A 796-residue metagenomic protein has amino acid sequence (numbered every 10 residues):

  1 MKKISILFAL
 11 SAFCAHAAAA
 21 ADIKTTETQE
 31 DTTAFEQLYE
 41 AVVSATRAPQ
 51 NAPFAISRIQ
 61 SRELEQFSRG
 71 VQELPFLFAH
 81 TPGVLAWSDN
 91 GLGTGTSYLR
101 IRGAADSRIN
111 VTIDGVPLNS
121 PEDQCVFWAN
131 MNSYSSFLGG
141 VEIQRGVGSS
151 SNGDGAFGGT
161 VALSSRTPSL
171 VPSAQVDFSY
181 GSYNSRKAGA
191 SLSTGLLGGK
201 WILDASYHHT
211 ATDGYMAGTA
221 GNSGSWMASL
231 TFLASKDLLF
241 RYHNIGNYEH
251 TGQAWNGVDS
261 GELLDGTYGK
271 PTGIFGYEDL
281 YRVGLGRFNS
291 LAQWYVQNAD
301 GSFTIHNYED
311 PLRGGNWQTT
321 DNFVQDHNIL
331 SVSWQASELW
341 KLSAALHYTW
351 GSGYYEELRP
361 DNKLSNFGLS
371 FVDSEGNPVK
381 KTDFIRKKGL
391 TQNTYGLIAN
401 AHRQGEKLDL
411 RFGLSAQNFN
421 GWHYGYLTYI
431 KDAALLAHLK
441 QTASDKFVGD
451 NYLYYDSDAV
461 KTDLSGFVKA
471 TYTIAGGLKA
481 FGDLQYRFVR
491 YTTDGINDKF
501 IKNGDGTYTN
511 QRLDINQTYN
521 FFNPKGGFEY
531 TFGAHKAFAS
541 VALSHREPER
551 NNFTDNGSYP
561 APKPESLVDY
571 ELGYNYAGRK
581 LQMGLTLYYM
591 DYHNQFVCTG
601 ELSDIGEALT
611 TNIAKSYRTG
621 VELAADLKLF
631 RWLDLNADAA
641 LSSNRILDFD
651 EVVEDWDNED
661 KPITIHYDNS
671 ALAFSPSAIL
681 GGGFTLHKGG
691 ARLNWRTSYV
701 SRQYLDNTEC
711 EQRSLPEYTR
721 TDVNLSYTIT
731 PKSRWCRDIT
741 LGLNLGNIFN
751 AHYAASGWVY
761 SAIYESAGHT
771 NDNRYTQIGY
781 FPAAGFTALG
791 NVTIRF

Functional and structural regions predicted by a protein language model:
I6-F8, A234, I245-Y248, G315 (+6 more regions): Conserved C-terminal beta-signal and adjacent last beta-strands/turns of outer-membrane beta-barrel proteins
I23, F35-R69, Y98: N-terminal periplasmic "start-of-domain" segments of outer-membrane beta-barrel proteins
P75-P117, G139: Extracytoplasmic beta-strand/coil segments of soluble accessory domains associated with Gram-negative outer-membrane
P117-R145, S164, K270: Short acidic/polar hinge/loop motifs at secondary-structure boundaries that mediate gating or recognition
S173, Y180-A211, M216-W255, S260-F288 (+3 more regions): Transmembrane beta-barrel wall of Gram-negative outer-membrane proteins
K341-H347, E529-A542, K563-T619, A624-D634 (+2 more regions): Membrane-embedded beta-barrel scaffold of Gram-negative outer-membrane proteins
R411-F532, E547-P548, N552-T554, E651: Signature of Gram-negative outer-membrane beta-barrel scaffolds
G476, Y589-D591, T611-T708, N791-R795: Gram-negative outer-membrane beta-barrel transporters
